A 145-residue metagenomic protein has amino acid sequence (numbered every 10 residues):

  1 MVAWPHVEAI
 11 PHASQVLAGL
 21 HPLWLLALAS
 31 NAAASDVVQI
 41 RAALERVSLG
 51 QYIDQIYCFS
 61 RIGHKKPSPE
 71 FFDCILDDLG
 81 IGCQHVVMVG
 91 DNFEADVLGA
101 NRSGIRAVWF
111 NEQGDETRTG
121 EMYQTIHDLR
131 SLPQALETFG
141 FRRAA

Functional and structural regions predicted by a protein language model:
M1-V7: Surface-exposed cleft-lining segments at the edges of enzyme active sites
A9, S14, A18-G19, W24-A145: Asp-based, Mg2+/Mn2+-dependent phosphohydrolase catalytic module
